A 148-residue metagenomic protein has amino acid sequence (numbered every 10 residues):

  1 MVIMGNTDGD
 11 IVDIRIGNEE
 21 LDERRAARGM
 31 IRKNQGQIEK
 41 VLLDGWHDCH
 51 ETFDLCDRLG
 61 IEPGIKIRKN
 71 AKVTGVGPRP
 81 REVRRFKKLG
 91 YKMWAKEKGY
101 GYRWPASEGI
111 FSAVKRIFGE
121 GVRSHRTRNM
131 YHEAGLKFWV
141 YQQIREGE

Functional and structural regions predicted by a protein language model:
M1-R58, F138: Polybasic low-complexity intrinsically disordered regions
I3-N6, R25-M30, R85-G90, S112-R116: Short amphipathic alpha-helical segments, especially helix-boundary/capping motifs
A26-M30, I38-V41, I65-R68, K88-Y91 (+3 more regions): Glycine-rich loops and low-complexity Gly/Arg-rich segments that provide flexible linkers or classic glycine-based
Q35-Q37, V76-G77, E82, F86 (+2 more regions): Short, intrinsically disordered/low-complexity patches at protein termini and at juxtamembrane boundaries
E39, W46-F53, G64, R68-K69 (+3 more regions): Acidic/histidine-rich catalytic cores and adjacent linkers of DNA breakage/strand-transfer/modification proteins
C49-K115: Helix-centered, glycine/charged polyanion-binding patches within enzymatic domains that contact phosphate-containing
K92-E148: Basic, amphipathic alpha-helical segments enriched in Lys/Arg and hydrophobic/aromatic residues
